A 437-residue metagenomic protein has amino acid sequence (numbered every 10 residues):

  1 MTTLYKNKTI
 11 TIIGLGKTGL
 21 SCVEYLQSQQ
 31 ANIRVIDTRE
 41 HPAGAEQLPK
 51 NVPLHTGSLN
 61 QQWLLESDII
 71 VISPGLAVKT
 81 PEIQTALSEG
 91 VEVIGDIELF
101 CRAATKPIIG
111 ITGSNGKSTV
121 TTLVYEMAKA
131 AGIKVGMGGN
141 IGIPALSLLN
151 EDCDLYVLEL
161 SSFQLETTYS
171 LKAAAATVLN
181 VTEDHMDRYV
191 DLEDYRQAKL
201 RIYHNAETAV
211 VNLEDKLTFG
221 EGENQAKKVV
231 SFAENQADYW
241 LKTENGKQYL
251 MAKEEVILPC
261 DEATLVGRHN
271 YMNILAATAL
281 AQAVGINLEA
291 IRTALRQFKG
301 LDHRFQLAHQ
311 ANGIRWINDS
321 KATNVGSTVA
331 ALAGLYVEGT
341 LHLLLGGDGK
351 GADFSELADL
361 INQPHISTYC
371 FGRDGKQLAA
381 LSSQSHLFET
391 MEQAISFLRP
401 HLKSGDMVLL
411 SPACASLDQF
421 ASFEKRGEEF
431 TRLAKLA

Functional and structural regions predicted by a protein language model:
M1-G95, L99, V266, I286: N-terminal leader/targeting and accessory segments in enzymes
T2-T9, L20-Q29, K134, L258-H365: Nucleotide phosphate-binding/pyrophosphate-handling subdomain across enzymes that bind or process nucleotide phosphates
T9, L20, Q27-S28, Q61-L65 (+5 more regions): Phosphate-binding loop of NTP-binding sites
G16, R39, I141, E214-D215 (+1 more regions): Residues in the short beta-alpha loop(s) of Rossmann-like NAD(P)-binding domains
N32-D37, G136-M137, V157, S231 (+1 more regions): Short beta-strand "acidic-cap" motif of Rossmann-like dinucleotide-binding folds
N32-T38, V210-L213, H342-L345, H365-R373: Short internal beta-strands
D37, G57-S58, G95-E98, L213 (+5 more regions): Beta-strand->loop->alpha-helix junctions that form or flank phosphate-binding loops in nucleotide-handling enzymes
A45-P53, F354-M407: C-terminal helical cap/extension that packs against the catalytic core of soluble nucleotide-cofactor enzymes
